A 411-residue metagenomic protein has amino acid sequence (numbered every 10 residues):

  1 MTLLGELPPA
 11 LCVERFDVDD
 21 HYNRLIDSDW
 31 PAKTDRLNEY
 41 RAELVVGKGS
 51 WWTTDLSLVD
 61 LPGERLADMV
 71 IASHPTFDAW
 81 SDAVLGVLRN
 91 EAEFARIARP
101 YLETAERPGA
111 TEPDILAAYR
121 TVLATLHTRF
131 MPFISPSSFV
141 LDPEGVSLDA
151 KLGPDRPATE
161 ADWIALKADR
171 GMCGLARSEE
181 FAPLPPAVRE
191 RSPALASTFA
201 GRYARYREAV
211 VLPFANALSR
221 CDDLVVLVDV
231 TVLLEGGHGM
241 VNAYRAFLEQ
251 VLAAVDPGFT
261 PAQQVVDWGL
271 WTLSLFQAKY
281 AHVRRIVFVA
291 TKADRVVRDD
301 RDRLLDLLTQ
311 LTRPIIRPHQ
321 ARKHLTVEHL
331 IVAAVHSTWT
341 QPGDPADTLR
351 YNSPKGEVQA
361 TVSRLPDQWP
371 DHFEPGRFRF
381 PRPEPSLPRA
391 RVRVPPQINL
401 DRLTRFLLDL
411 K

Functional and structural regions predicted by a protein language model:
T2-A281, V297, A333-S337, T361-K411: Switch- and interface-adjacent substructures of P-loop NTPase systems
V70, D299-R301, T340-D344: Short conserved micro-motifs at the rims of enzyme active sites and ligand-binding pockets
A72-A79, G239, D306, R313 (+2 more regions): Generic alpha-helical propensity signal that fires on short helical segments and nearby coil/disordered stretches
D222, R322-K323, V327-S337, G343-P345 (+1 more regions): Class I S-adenosyl-L-methionine
D223-V225, Q277-K292, I316-I331: Conserved beta-strand/loop subsegment of P-loop NTPase cores
F259-T272, V287, P314, R322-E328: Solvent-exposed, well-ordered amphipathic alpha-helical segments that flank/support binding or catalytic loops
R295-H324: GTPase G-domain guanine-specificity segment
D306-R313, Q341-W369: Acidic, Ser/Thr-rich peripheral helices and adjacent loops at domain boundaries
